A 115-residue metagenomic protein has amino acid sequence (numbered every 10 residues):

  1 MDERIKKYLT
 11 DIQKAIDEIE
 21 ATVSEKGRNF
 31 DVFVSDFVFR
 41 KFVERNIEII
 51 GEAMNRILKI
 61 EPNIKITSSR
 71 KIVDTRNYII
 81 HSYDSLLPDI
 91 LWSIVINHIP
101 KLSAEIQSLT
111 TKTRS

Functional and structural regions predicted by a protein language model:
M1-S115: Solvent-exposed interaction patches of small proteins and small membrane subunits
